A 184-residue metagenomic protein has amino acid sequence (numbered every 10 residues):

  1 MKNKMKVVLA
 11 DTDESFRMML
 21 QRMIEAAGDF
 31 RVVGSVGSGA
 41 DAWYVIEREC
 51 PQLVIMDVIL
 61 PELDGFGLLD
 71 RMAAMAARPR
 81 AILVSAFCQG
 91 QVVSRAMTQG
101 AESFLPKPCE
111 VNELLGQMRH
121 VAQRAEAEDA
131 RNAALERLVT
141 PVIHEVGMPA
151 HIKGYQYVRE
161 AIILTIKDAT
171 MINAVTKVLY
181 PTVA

Functional and structural regions predicted by a protein language model:
D11, D29-G37, V45: Short hydrophobic/Thr-rich beta-strand motif most characteristic of the beta2 strand and flanking loop of CheY-like
D11, D57-V58, S85: Active-site residues of response regulator receiver
S38-D41, D64-G67: Acidic catalytic/metal-coordinating carboxylates
E49-I55, L60: Active-site beta3 strand of CheY-like receiver
P61, Q89: The feature encodes the CheY-like receiver
R78-C88: A short, hydrophobic beta-strand element within the central beta-sheet of small alpha/beta folds
Q91, C109-M118: C-terminal output helix
A130-A184: C-terminal output/effector regions of signal-responsive regulators
